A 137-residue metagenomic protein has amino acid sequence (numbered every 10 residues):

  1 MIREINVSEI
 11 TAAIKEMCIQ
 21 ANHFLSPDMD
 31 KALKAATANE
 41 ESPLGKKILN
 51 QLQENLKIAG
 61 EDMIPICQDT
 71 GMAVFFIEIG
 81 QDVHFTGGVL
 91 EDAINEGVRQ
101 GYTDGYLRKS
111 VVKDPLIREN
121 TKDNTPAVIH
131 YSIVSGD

Functional and structural regions predicted by a protein language model:
M1-D137: Non-transmembrane, aqueous-exposed alpha-helical and coiled segments at domain scale
